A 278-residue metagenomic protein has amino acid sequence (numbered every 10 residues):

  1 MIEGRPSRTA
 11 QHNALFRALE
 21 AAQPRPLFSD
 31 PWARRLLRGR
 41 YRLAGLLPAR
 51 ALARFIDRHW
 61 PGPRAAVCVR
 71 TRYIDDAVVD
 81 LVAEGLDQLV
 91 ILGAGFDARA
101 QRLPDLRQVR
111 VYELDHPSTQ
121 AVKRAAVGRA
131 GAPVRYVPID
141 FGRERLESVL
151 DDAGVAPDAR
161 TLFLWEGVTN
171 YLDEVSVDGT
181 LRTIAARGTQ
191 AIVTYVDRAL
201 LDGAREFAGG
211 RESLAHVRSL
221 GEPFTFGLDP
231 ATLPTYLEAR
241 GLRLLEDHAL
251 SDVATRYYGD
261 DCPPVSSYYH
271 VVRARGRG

Functional and structural regions predicted by a protein language model:
M1-V90, F96-V137, D151, P157: Rossmann-like AdoMet
R40, I74, A100-L103, S118-A126 (+2 more regions): Class I (Rossmann-like) S-adenosyl-L-methionine-dependent methyltransferase catalytic domain, capturing the SAM-binding
L89-I91, E113, L164, A191-T194 (+1 more regions): A structural signal for short, well-ordered beta-strand segments and their strand-loop junctions that often border
V134, R145-S148, Y171-R187: A short, conserved alpha-helix within the catalytic core of class I
G142-E147, A153: Short loop/turn elements that flank and shape the SAM/SAH-binding pocket of Class I
V155, R160-S176, L181: A short SAM/SAH-binding and catalytic strip from SAM-dependent methyltransferases
L164, L181, A185-A199: Conserved beta-strand signature within the Rossmann-like core of class I S-adenosyl-L-methionine
